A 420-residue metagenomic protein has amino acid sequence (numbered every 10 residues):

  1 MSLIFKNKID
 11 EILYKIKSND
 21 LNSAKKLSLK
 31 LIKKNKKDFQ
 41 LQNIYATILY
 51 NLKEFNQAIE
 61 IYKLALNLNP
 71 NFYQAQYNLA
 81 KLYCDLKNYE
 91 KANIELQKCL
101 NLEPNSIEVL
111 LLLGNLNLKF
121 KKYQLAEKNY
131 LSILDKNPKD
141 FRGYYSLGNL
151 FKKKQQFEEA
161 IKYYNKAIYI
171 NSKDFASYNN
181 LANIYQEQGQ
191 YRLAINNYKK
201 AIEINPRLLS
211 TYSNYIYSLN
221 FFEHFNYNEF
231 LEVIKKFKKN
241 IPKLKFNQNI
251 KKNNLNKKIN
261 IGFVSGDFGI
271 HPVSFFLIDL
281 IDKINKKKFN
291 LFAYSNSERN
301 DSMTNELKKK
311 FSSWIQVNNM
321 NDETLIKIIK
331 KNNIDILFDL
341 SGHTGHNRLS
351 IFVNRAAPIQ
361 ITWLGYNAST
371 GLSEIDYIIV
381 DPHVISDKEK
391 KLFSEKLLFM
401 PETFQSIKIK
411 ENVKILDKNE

Functional and structural regions predicted by a protein language model:
M1-E420: Alpha-helical solenoid repeat scaffolds of the TPR/TPR-like class and their adjacent stem/linker regions that mediate
